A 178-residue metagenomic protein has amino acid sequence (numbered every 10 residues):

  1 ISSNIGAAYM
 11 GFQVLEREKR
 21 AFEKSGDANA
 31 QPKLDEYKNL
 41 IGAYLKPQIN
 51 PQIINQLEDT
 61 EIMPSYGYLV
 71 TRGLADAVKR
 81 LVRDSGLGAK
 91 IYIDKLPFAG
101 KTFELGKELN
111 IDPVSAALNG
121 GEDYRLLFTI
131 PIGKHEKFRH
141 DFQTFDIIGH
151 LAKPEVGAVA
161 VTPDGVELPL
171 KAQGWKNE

Functional and structural regions predicted by a protein language model:
I1-E178: Helix-biased detector of long, well-ordered alpha-helical tracts
